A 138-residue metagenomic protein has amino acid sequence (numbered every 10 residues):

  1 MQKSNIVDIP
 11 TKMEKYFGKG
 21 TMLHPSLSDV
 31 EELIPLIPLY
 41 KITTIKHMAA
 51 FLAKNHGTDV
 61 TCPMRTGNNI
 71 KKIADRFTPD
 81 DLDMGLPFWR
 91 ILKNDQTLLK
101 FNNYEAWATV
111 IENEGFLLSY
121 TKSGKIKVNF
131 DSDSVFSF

Functional and structural regions predicted by a protein language model:
M1-F138: Nucleic acid-binding interface residues in structured DNA/RNA-binding domains, emphasizing the DNA-engaging scaffolds
